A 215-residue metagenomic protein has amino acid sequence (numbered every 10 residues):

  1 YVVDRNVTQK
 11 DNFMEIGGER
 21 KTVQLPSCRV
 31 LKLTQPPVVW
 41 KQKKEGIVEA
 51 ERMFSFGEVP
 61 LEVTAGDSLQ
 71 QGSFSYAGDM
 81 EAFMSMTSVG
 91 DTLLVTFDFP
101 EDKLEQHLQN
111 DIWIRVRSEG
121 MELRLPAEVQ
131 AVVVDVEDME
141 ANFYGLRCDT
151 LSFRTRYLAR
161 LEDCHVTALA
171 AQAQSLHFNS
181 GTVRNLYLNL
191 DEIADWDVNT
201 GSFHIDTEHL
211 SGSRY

Functional and structural regions predicted by a protein language model:
Y1-V2: Hydrophobic membrane-insertion alpha-helices, especially the h-region of bacterial N-terminal signal peptides
Q9-F56: Short extracytoplasmic
Q24, L31-L33, Q71-S73, M86 (+1 more regions): Generic low-polarity alpha-helical segments
V38-K43, T96, L161, A171 (+1 more regions): Generic marker of "main functional regions" within proteins
E58-A168, L176-S180, W196: Right-handed parallel beta-helix
C164-Y215: Short, surface-exposed interaction patches in beta-rich subdomains that mediate adhesion/assembly near membranes
